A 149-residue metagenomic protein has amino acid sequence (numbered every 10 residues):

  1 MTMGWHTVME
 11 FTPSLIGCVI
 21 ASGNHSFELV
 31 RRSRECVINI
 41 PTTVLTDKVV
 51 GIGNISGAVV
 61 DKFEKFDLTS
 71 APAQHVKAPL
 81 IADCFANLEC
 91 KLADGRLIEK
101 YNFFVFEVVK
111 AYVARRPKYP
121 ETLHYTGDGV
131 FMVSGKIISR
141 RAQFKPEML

Functional and structural regions predicted by a protein language model:
M1-L149: Basic, polyanion-binding surface patches
